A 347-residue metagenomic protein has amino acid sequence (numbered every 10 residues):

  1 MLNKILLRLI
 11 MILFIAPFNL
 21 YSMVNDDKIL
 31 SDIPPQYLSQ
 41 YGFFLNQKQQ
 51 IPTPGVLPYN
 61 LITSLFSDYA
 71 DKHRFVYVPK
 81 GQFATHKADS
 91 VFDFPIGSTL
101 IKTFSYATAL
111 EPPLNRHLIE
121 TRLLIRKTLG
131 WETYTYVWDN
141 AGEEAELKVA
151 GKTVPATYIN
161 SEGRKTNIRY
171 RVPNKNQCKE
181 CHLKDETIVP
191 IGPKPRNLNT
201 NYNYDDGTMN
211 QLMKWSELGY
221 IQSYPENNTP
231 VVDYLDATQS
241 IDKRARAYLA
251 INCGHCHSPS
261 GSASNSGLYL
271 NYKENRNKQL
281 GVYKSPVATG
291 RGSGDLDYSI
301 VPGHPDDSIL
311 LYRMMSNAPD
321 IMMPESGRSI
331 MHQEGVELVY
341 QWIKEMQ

Functional and structural regions predicted by a protein language model:
M1-V24: Bacterial Sec-dependent N-terminal signal peptides
M23-K28, Q36, V91, L110-Q347: Sequence context surrounding c-type heme c attachment/ligation sites in exported
M23-V76: N-terminal pre-domain segments of enzymes
L61-S64, H86-S90, T108-E111: Short secondary-structure capping/turn segments at boundaries of alpha-helices and beta-strands
H73-T85: Short, structured beta-strand/loop micro-motifs enriched in basic residues and often containing a Trp
F94-G97: Short, well-ordered loop/turn sites that connect or cap secondary structure elements
